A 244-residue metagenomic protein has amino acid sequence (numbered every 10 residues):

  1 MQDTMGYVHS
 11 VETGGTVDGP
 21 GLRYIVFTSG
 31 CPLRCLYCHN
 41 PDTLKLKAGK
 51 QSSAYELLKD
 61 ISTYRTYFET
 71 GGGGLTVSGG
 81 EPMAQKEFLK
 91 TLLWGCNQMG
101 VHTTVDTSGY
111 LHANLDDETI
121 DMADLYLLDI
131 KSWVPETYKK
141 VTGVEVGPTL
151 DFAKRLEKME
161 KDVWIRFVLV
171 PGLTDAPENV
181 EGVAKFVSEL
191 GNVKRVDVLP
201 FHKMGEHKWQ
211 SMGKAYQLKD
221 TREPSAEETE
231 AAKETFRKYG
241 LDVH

Functional and structural regions predicted by a protein language model:
M1-G15, P171-H244: Auxiliary Fe-S-binding modules of radical SAM enzymes
M1-T28, L33-K50, T63-G71: N-terminal [4Fe-4S]-dependent radical SAM core
D42-L46, K139-E145, G213-T221: Short glycine-enriched, charge-decorated loop/helix-capping segments at active-site entrances that position
G49-K59: Short cysteine/histidine-rich metal-coordination sites, predominantly Zn2+-binding motifs
Q51, G143-V146, E223-A226: Short, conserved loop/turn and helix-capping segments at secondary-structure boundaries that abut family-defining
L58, S62-G74, G79, M83-Q210: Conserved AdoMet/S-adenosylmethionine-binding subsite of the radical SAM
